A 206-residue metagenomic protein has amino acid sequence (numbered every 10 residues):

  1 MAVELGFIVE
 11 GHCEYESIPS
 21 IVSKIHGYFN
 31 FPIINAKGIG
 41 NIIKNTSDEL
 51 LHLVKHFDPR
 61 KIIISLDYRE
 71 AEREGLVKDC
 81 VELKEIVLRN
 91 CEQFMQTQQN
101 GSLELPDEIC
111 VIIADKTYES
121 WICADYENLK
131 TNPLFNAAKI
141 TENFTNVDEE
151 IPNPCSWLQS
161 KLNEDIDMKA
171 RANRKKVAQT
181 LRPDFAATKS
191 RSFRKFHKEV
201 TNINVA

Functional and structural regions predicted by a protein language model:
A2, Y15-N35, S47-F57, K61 (+1 more regions): C-terminal accessory helical subdomains adjacent to catalytic cores in phosphodiester- and nucleotide-handling enzymes
E4-I8: Conserved beta-strand elements of the Class I
V9, L66-Y68: Short glycine-centered, acidic/aromatic-flanked micro-motifs in structured strand/loop junctions that mark active-site
G11-C13: Short polar catalytic/cofactor-binding loops
K37-I39: Conserved helicase motor
I43-K44: A conditional alpha-helix N-cap/helix-loop micro-motif detector
